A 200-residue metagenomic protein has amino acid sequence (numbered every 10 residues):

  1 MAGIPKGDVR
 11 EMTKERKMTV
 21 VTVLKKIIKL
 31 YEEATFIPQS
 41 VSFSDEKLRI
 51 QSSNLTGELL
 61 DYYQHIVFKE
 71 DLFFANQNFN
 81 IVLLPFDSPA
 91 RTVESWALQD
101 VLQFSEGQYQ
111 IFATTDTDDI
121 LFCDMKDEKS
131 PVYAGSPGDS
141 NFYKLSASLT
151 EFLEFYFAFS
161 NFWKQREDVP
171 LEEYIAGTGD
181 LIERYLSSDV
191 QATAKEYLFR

Functional and structural regions predicted by a protein language model:
A2-L121, S188-R200: A surface-exposed partner-binding patch
D116-D119, D127-E128, G138-S140: Short, solvent-exposed loop/turn segments at secondary-structure junctions
L121-C123, P131, K164-R166: Short, solvent-exposed secondary-structure capping/transition elements
F122-M125, K144-S146: Short conserved micro-motifs at the rims of enzyme active sites and ligand-binding pockets
K126, A134-D139, D180-L181: Secondary-structure transition/turn motif
Y133-Q165: Compact, glycine/acidic-enriched structural inserts
N161-R200: Acidic, proline/glycine-rich low-complexity IDRs
